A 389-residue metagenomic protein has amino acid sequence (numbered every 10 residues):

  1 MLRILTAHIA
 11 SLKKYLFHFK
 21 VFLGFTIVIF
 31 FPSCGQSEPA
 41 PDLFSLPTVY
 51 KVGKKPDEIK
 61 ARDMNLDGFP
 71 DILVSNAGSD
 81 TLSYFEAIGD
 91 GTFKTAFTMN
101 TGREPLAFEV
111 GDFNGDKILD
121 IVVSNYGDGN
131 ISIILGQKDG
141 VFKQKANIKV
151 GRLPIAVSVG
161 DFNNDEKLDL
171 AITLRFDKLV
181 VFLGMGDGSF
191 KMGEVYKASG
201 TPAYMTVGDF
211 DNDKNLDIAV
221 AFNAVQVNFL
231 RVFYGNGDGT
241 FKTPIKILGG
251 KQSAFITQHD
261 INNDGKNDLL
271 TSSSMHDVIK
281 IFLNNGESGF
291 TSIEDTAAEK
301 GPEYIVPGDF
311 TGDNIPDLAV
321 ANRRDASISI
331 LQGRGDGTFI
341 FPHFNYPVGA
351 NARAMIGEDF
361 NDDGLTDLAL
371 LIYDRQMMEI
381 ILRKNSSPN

Functional and structural regions predicted by a protein language model:
K20-F30: Bacterial N-terminal signal peptides
C34-K54, E86-R103, L135-R152, L183-G200 (+4 more regions): Blade-edge motifs of beta-propeller repeat domains
K51-R62, A77: Beta-strand-rich domains and repeat architectures in extracellular enzymes and scaffolds, especially beta-propellers
D57-L66, E86, L106-G115, I155-F162 (+4 more regions): Beta-propeller blade termini
G68-P70, K117-L119, E166-L168, K214-L216 (+3 more regions): Glycine-aliphatic tripeptides that mark coil-to-beta-strand junctions in extracellular and membrane proteins
I72-S75, I121-S124, L170-T173, I218-F222 (+3 more regions): Hydrophobic beta-strand segments that make up the repeating blades of beta-propeller and related beta-repeat
G78-D80, G127-G129, F176-D177, A224-V227 (+3 more regions): Short glycine/acidic-enriched loop and turn motifs that connect beta-strands
R353-N389: Blade-level signature of beta-propeller repeat domains, shared across WD40, Kelch, NHL, RCC1 and BNR/Asp-box propellers
